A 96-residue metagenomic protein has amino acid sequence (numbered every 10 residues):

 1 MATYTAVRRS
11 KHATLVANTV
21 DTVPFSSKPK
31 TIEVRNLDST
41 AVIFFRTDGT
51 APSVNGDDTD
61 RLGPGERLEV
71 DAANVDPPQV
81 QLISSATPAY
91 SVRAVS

Functional and structural regions predicted by a protein language model:
A2-T3, E33-V34, V92-V95: Predominantly extracellular/luminal regions of secreted and cell-surface proteins, especially disulfide-bonded
A2-T5, K11-K28, V54, T87: Surface-exposed ligand/attachment interfaces on beta-rich extracellular proteins
S10, G56-R61: Solvent-exposed serine/threonine-rich low-complexity stretches and specific carbohydrate-binding patches
N18, D57, P64-G65: Tight coil/turn sites that cap or link beta-strands
P24, L62-P78: Beta-sandwich interaction modules
P29-I32, A72-Y90: Noncatalytic modules at the cell exterior or secretory-pathway interfaces, chiefly beta-strand-rich lectin/adhesion
R35-D58, R93: Short, surface-exposed beta-strand/strand-loop-strand elements in extracellular ectodomains
L37, I83-T87, V95: Beta-strand-rich extracellular modules
